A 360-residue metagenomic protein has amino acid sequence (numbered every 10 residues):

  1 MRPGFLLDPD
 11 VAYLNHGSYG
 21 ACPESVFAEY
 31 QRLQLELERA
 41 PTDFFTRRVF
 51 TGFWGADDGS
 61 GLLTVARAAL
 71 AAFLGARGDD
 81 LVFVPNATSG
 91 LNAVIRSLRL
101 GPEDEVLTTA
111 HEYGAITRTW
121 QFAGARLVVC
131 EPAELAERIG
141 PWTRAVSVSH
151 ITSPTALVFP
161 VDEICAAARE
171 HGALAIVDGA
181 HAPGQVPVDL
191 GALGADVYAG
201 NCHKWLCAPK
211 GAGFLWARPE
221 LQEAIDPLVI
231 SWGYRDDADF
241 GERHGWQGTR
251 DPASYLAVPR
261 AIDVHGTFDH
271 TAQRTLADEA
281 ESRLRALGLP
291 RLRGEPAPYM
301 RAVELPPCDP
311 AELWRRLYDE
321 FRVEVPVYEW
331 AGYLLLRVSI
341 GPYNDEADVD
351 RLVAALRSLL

Functional and structural regions predicted by a protein language model:
M1-L360: Pyridoxal 5′-phosphate
